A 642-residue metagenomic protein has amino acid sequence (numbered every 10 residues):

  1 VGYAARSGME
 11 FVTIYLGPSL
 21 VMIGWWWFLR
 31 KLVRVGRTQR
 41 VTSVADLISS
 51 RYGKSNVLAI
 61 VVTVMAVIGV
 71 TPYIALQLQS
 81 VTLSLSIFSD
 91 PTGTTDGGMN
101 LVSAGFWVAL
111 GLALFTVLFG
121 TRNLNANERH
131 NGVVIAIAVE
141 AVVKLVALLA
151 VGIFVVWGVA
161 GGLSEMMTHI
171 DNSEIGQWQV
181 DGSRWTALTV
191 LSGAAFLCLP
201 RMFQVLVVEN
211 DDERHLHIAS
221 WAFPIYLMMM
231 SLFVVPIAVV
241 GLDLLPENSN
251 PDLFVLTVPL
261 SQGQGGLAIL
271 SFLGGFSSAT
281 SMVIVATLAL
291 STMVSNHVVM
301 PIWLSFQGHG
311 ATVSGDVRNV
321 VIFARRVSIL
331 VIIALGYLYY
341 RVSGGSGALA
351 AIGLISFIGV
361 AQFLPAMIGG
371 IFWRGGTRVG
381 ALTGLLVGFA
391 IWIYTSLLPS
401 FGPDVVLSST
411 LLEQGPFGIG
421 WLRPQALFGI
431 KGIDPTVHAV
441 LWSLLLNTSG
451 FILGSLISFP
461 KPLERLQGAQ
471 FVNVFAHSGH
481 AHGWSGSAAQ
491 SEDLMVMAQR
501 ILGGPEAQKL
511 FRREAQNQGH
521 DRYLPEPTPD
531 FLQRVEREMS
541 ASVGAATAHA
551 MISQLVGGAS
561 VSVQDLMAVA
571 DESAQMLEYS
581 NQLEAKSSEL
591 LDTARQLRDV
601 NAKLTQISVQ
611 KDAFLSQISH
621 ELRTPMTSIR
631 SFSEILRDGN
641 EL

Functional and structural regions predicted by a protein language model:
V1-R40, S49, V155, A187-A195 (+3 more regions): Membrane-interface helix-loop-helix modules in multi-pass membrane proteins
G2-Y15, Q77-V102, N131-A136, N250-T257 (+5 more regions): Transmembrane helix-loop boundary segments of multi-pass membrane transporters
V12-A126, A187-A195, Q204, S277-V285 (+3 more regions): Helix-loop-helix module between adjacent transmembrane segments
R30, R34, V151-D171, A222-T257 (+5 more regions): Extracellular/periplasmic helix-exit of transmembrane alpha-helices
V67-G97, L101-V108, F115-G120, L124 (+3 more regions): Hydrophobic alpha-helical segments and their helix-loop junctions in multi-pass secondary transporters
M300-F306, S400-P525, P529: Terminal cytosolic tails of multi-pass membrane transporters, especially the segment immediately following the final
V561-A613, Q617: Amphipathic alpha-helical coiled-coil "transmission" helices that mediate dimerization and conformational coupling
A602-D638: Primarily the dimerization/phosphotransfer
